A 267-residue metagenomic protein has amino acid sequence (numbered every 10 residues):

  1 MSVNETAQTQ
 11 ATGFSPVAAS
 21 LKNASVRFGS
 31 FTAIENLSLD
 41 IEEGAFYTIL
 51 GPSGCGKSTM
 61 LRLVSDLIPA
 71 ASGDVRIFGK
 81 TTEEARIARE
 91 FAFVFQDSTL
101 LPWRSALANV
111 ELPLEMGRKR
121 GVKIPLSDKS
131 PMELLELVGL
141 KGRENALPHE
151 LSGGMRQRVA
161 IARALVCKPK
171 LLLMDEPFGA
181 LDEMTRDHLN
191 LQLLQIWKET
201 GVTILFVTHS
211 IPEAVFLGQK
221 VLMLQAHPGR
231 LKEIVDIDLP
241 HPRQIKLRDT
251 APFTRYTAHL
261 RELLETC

Functional and structural regions predicted by a protein language model:
L50-P52: The feature captures the beta-strand-to-loop junction immediately N-terminal to the Walker
S65: Helix-to-loop junction immediately C-terminal to a conserved catalytic motif
K80-D97, M116, I124, D128 (+1 more regions): ABC ATPase NBD coupling module
R104-P113: Short coil-to-helix segment of the ABC ATPase nucleotide-binding domain corresponding to the Q-loop/switch region
E115-R118, V122-R143, Q195: Conserved ABC ATPase "signature" region
L147-L151, M155: Conserved ABC ATPase signature
I161: Hydrophobic anchor residue at the start of the ABC signature
V166-K170: A short, proline-enriched helix->beta-strand linker immediately N-terminal to the Walker B motif in ABC-type P-loop
